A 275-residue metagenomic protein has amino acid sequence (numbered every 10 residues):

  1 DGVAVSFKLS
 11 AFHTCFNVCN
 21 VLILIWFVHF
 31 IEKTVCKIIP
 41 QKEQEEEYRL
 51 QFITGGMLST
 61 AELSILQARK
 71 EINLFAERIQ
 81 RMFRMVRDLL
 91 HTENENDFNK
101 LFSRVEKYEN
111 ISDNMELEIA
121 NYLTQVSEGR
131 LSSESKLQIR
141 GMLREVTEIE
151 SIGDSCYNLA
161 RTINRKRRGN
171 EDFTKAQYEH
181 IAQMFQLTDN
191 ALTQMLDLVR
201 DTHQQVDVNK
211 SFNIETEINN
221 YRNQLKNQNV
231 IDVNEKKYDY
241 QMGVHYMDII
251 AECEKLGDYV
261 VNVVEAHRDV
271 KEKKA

Functional and structural regions predicted by a protein language model:
D1-F12, F16-A275: Cytosolic, long alpha-helical scaffolding segments
